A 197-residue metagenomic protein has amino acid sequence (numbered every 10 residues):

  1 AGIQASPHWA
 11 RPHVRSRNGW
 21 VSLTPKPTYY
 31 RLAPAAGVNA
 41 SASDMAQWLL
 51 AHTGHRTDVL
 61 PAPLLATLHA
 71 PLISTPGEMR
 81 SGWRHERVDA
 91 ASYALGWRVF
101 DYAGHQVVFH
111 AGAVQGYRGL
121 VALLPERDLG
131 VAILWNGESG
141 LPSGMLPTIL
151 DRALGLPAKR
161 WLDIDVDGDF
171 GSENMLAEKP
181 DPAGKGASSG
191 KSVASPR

Functional and structural regions predicted by a protein language model:
A1: Short helix- or helix-capping micro-motifs that position conserved polar/aromatic residues at function-defining sites
Q4-R11, S16-R17, S22-R197: Catalytic loop of the DD-peptidase/beta-lactamase superfamily, centered on the K-T-G motif and neighboring
